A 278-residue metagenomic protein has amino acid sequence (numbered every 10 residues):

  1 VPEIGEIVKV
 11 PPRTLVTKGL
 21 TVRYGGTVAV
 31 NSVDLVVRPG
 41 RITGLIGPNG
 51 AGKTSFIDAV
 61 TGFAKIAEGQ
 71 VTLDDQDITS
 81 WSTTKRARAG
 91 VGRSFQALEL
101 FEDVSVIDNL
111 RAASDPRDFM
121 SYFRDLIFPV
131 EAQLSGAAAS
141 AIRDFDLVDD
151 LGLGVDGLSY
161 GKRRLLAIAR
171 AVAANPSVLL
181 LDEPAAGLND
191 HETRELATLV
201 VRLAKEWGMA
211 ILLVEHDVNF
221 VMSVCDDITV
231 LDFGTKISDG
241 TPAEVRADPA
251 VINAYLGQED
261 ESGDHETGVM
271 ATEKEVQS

Functional and structural regions predicted by a protein language model:
P2-S278: Glycine-rich phosphate-binding loops of nucleotide-dependent enzymes
